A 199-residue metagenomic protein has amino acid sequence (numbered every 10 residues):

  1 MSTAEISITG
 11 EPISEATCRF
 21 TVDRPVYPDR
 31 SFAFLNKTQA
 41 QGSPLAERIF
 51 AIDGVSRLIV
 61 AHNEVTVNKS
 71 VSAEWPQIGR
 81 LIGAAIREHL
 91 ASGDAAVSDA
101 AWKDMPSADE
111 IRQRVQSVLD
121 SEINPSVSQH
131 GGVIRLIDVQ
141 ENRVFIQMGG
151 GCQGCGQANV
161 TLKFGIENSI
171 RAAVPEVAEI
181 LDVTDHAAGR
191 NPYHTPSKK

Functional and structural regions predicted by a protein language model:
M1-K199: Domain-level signature for proteins that mediate thiol-based redox and metal-cofactor handling
